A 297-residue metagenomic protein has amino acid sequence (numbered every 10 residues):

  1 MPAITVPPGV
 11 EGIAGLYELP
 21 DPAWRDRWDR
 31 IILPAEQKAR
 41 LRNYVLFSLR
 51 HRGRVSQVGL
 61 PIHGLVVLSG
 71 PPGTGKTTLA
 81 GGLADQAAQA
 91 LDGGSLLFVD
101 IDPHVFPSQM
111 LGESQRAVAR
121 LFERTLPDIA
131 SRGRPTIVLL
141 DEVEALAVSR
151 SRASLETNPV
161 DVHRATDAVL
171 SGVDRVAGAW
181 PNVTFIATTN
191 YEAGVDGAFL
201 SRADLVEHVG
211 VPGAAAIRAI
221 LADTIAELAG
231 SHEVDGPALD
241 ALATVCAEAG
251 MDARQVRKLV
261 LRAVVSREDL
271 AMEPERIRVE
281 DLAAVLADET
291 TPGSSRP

Functional and structural regions predicted by a protein language model:
M1-R30, R40, A214-P297: C-terminal alpha-helical "lid" subdomain
A23-G64, P127: Pre-Walker A (pre-P-loop) alpha-helix and adjacent loop at the N terminus of AAA/AAA+ ATPase modules, a conserved
I62-V99, E123-P127: Walker A/P-loop
L97-S131: Short glycine-rich substrate-engagement loop in P-loop NTPases that contacts/grips substrate
R116-L121, S151-G178: Substrate-gripping "pore-loop 1 plus following alpha2 helix"
A130-S154: Conserved P-loop NTPase "ATPase switch" module shared by AAA+ and STAND
L139-L140, D167-S171, N182-N190: Structural recognition of the conserved hydrophobic beta-strand(s) that form the central parallel beta-sheet of P-loop
G197-V211: A short helix-turn-beta junction within AAA+ P-loop NTPase domains corresponding to the substrate/partner-engaging
